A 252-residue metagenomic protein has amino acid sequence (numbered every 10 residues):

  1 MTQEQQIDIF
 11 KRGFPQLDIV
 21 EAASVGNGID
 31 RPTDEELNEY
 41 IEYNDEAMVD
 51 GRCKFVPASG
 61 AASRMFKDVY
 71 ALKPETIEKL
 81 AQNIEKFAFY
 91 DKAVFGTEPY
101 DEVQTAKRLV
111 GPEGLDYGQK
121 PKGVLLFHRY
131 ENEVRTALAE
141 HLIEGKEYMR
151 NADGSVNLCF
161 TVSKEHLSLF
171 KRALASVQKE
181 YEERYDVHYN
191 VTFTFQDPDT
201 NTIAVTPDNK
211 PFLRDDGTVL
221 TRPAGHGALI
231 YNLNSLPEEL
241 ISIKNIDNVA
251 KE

Functional and structural regions predicted by a protein language model:
M1-D8, R12-E252: Domain-scale recognition of functional cores that engage charged ligands
